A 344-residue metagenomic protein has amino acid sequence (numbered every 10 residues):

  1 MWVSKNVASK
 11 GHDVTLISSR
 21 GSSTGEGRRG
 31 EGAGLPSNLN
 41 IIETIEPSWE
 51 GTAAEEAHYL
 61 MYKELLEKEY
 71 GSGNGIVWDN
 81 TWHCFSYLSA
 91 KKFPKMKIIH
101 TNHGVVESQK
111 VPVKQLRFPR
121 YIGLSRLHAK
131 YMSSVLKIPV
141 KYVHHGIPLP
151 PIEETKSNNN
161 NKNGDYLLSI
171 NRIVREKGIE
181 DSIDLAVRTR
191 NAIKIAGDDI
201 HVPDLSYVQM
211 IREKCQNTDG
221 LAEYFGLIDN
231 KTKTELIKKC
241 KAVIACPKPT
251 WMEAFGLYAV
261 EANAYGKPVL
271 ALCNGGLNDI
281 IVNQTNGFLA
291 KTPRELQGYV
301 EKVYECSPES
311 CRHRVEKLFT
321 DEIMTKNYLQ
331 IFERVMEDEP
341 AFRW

Functional and structural regions predicted by a protein language model:
E56, R294, E301-W344: A charged, aromatic-enriched C-terminal amphipathic alpha-helix characteristic of glycosyltransferases across folds
D79-C84, N102: Short His-centered aromatic/hydrophobic patch
K97-E107, R117-E153: Donor nucleotide-sugar binding/catalytic pocket of nucleotide-sugar-dependent glycosyltransferases
I122, V143-A196: Conserved donor-binding/catalytic core segment of Leloir-type glycosyltransferases
K177, A245-A259, N274, N278-D279: Nucleotide-sugar-dependent
G197, V208-T234: Nucleotide-activated donor-binding/catalytic signature segment of Leloir-type glycosyltransferases, i.e., the conserved
I244, N263-A264, P268-A271: Short hydrophobic beta-strand element within catalytic cores of glycosyltransferases and related nucleotide-activated
C273-Q284, F288-L289: Short acidic/histidine- and often glycine-rich active-site loop of Leloir-type glycosyltransferases that engages
